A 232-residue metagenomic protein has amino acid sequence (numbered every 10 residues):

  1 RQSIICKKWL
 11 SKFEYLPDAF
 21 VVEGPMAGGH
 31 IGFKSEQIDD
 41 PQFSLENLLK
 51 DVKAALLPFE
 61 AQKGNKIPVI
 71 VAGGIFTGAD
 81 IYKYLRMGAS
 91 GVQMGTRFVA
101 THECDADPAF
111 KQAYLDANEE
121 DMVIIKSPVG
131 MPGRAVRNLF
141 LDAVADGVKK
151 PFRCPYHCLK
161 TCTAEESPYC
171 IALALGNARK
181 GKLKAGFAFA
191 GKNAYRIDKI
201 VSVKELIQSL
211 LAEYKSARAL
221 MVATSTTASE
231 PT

Functional and structural regions predicted by a protein language model:
R1-P17, V21-G29, S35: Conserved alpha/beta-domain cores
P17, M26-I70, F76-T232: Conserved active-site-proximal phosphate/metal-binding subdomains
